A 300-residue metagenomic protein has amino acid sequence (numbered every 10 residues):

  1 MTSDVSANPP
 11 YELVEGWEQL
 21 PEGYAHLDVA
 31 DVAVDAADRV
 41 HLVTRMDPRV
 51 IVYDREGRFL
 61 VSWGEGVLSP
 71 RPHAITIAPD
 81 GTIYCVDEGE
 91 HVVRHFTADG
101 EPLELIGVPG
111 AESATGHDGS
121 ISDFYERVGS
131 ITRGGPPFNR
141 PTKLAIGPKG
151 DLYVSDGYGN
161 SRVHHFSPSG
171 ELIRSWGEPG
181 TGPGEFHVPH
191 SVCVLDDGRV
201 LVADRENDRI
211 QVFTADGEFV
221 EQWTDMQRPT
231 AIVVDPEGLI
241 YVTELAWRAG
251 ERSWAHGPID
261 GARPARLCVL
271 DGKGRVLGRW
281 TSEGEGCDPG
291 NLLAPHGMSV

Functional and structural regions predicted by a protein language model:
M1-V300: Eukaryotic scaffold repeat domains enriched in small/polar residues
